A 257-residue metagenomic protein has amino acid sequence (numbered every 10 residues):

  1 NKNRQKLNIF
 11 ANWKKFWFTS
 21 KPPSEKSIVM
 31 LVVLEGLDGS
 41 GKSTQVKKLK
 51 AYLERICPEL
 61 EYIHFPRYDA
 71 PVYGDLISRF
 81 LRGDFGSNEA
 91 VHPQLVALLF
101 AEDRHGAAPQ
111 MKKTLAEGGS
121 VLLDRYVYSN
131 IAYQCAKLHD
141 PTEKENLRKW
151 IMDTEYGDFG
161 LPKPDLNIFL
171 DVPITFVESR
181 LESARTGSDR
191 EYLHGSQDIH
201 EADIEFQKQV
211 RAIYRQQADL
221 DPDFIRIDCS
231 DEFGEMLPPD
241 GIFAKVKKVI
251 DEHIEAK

Functional and structural regions predicted by a protein language model:
L34: Hydrophobic anchor at the beta1->P-loop junction of P-loop NTPases
G39: Walker A (P-loop) phosphate-binding loop of P-loop NTPases
K42: Conserved lysine of the Walker
Q45: Hydrophobic positions on the alpha1 helix immediately C-terminal to the Walker A/P-loop
K50, T175-K257: NTP-dependent small-molecule kinase module
R55-P162: ATP-dependent small-molecule kinase phosphotransfer cores that center on conserved nucleotide phosphate-binding segments
N130-A212: A glycine- and Lys/Arg-enriched "phosphate-lid" helix/loop adjacent to the NTP-binding pocket of small-molecule kinases
